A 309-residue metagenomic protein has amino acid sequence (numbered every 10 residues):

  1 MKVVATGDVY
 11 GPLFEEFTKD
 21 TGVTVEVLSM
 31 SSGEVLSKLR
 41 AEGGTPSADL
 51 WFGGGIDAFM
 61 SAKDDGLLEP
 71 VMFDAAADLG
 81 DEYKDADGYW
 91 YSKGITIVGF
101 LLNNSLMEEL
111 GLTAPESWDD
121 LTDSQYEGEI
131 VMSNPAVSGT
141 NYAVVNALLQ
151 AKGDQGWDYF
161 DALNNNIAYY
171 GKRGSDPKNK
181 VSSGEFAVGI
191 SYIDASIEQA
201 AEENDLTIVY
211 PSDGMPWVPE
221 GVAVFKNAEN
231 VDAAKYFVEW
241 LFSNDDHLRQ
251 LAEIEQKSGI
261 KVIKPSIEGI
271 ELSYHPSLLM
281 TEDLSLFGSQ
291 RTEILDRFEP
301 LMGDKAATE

Functional and structural regions predicted by a protein language model:
K2-E26, F100, A200: Short, polar/charged alpha-helical segment
V4-G11, M30-E34, P46-E185: Extracytoplasmic ligand-binding site segments that recognize negatively charged/polar headgroups
D57-S61, S182, A187-D205, I254: A ligand-binding cleft/hinge motif common to bilobed small-molecule-binding domains
L68-A77, W90-S92, D119, N204-P216 (+2 more regions): Short beta-strand->loop
L101-L106, N146-L149, V218-N230, Q250-E253: A bilobed periplasmic-binding-protein/Venus flytrap-type ligand-binding module shared by bacterial periplasmic
Q125-S133, L241-K264: Periplasmic-binding protein-like
Y159-N164, Y170-G171, E202-K226, K261: Periplasmic-binding protein-like
M280-E309: Conserved C-terminal helix/tail region of periplasmic/extracytoplasmic solute-binding proteins
